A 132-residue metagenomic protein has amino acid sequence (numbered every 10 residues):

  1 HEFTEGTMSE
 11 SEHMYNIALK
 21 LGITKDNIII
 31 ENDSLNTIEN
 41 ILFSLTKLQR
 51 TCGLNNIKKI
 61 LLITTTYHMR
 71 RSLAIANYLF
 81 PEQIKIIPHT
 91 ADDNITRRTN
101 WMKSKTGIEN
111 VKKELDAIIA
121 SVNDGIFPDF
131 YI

Functional and structural regions predicted by a protein language model:
H1-N110: A structural signal for short, hydrophobic/glycine-enriched beta-strand patches
I95-I132: C-terminal capping/extension of enzyme domains
